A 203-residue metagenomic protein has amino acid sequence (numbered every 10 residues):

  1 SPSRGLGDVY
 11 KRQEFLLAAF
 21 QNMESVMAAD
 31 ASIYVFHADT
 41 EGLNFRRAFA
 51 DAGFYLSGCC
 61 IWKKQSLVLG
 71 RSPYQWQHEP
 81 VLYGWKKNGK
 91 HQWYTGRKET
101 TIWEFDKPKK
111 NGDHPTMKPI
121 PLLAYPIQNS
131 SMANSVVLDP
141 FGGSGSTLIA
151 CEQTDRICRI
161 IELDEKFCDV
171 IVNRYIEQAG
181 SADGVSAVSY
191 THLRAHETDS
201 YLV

Functional and structural regions predicted by a protein language model:
S1-L6, Y10, H192, E197-V203: Single conserved hydrophobic/aromatic residue that forms the stacking wall/gate of nucleotide- or nucleobase-binding
S1-S3, E99, G180: Compositionally biased, low-complexity repeat tracts
G7-C168: Core catalytic lobe of class I
D155, Y175, A179: Active-site catalytic pocket residues across diverse enzymes, especially alpha/beta-hydrolases
V170-R174: Short alpha-helix adjacent to the SAM-binding motif of class I
A179-R194: S-adenosyl-L-methionine
